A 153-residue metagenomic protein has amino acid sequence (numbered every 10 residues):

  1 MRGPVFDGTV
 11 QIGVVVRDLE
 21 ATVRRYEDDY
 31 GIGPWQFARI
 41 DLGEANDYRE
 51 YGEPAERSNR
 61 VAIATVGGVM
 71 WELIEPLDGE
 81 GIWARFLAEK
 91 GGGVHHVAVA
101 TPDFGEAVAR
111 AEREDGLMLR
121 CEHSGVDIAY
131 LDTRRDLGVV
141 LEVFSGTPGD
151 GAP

Functional and structural regions predicted by a protein language model:
M1-P4, A84-K90: Short, flexible, solvent-exposed loop/turn segments with mixed acidic/basic and small polar residues
M1-P4, V14, E72, G105 (+1 more regions): Vicinal oxygen chelate
M1-Y48: Long, hydrophobic N-terminal alpha-helical segment
D7, A55-R57, E122-S124: Short solvent-exposed loop/turn micro-motifs enriched in small/polar/acidic residues
T9-R17, V61-M70, F86-D103: Vicinal oxygen chelate
T22, Y26, V97, A107 (+1 more regions): Hydrophobic pocket/interface hotspot
G33-R85, D127-P148: Conserved short beta-strand elements that form part of the metal-binding/catalytic scaffold of enzyme active sites
